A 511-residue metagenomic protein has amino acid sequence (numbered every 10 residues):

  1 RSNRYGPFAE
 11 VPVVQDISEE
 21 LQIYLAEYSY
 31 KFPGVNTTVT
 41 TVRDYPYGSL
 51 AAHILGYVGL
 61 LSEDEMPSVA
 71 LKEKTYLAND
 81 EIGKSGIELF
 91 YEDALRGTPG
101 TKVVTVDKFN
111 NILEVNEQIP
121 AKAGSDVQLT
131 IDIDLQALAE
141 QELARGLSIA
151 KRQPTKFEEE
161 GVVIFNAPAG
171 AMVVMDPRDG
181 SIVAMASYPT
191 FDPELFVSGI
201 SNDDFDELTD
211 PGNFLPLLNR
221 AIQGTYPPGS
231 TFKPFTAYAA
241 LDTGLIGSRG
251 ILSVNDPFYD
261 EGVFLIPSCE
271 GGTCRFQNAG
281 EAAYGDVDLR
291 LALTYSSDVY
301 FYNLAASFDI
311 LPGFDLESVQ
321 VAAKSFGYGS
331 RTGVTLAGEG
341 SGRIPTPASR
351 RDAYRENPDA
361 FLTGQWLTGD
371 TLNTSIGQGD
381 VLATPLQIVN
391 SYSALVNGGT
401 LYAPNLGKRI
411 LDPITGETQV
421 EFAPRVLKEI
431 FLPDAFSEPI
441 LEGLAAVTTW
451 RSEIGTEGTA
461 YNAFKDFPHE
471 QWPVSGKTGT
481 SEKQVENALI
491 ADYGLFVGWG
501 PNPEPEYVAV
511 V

Functional and structural regions predicted by a protein language model:
R1-S125, S148, T459, D466: Small/polar-residue-rich segments within soluble enzyme cores
G34-T38, S148-F157, S248-I251, D256: Active-site phosphate-binding and catalytic loops of NTP-dependent enzymes
E63-E65, L138-A139, V183, T384-P385: Short helix/loop capping segments that flank catalytic or ligand/cofactor-binding pockets
V106-Q118, K122, I131, I164-F165 (+1 more regions): Beta-lactam-recognizing serine transpeptidase/beta-lactamase-like catalytic domain environment
S125-Q128, I133-Q153, D298-A306: Conserved active-site neighborhood of the chymotrypsin/trypsin-like protease fold
A137-A169, T190, E194: Beta-lactamase-like hydrolase cores
